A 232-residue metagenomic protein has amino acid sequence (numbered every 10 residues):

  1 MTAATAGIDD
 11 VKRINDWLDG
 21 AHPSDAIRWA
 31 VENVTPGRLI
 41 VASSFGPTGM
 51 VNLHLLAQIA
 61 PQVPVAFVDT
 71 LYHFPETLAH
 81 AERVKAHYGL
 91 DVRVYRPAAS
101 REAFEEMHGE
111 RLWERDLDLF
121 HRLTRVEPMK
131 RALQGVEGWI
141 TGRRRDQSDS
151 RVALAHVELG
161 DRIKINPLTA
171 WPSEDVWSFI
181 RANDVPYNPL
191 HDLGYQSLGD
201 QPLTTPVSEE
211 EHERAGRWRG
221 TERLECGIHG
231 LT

Functional and structural regions predicted by a protein language model:
M1-T232: Nucleotide-activated chemistry modules centered on ATP-dependent adenylation/adenylyltransferase
